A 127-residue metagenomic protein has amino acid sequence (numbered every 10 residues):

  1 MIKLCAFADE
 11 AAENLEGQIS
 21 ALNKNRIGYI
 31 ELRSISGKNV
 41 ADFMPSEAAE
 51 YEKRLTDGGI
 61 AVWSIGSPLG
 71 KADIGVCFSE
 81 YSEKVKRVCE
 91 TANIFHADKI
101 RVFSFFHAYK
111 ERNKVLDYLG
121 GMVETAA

Functional and structural regions predicted by a protein language model:
M1-L15: Boundary/entry segment of secreted carbohydrate-active catalytic domains
M1-L4, R26-G28, T56-W63, I94-D98: Short, well-ordered coil/turn segments that N-cap beta-strands
F7-A11, R33-I35, S67-G70, F105-H107: Active-site beta-loop-alpha junctions enriched in small/polar residues
N14-S20, R54-D57, D73-A127: Active-site acidic/histidine proton-transfer and metal-coordination neighborhood in alpha/beta enzyme cores
L15-Q18, Y29, R33: Alpha/beta catalytic barrel-like cores
E31, S64-G66, R101: Conserved beta-strand positions in the central sheet of alpha/beta enzyme cores
E31-T56, S104-E111: Glycine-rich, proline-tolerant flexible connector loops at the mouths of alpha/beta enzymes
K38-A41, K71-G75: Short active-site-adjacent helix-start/loop capping segments
